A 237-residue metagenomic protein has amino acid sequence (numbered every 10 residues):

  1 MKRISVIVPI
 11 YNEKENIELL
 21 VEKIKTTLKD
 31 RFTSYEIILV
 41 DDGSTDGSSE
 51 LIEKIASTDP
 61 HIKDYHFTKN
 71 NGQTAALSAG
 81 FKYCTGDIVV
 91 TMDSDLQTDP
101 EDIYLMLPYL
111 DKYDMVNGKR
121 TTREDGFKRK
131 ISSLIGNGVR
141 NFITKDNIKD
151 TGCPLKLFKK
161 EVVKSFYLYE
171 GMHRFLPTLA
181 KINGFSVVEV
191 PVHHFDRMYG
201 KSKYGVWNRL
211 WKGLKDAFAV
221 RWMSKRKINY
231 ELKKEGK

Functional and structural regions predicted by a protein language model:
M1, K145-D146, Y169-K237: Hydrophobic helical membrane-anchoring modules
M1-F127, E161, I182, V187-E189 (+1 more regions): Structured catalytic core of nucleotide-sugar glycosyltransferases
G47, F158, F175: Short Gly/charged-rich anion-binding patches and loops
L51, A76-L77, D102, I131 (+3 more regions): Hydrophobic alpha-helical segments typical of transmembrane helices and their membrane-interface/capping positions
N70, R129, S133, E170 (+1 more regions): Short-chain dehydrogenase/reductase
F81-Y83, L107-P108, S132-N137, G205-N208: Short, hinge-like loop/turn segments at secondary-structure boundaries
K82, K156, H173-R174: Residues that recognize and position ribonucleotide moieties
Y113-K164, K215-F218, W222: Short, flexible, basic/aromatic active-site loop/helix in glycosyltransferases
